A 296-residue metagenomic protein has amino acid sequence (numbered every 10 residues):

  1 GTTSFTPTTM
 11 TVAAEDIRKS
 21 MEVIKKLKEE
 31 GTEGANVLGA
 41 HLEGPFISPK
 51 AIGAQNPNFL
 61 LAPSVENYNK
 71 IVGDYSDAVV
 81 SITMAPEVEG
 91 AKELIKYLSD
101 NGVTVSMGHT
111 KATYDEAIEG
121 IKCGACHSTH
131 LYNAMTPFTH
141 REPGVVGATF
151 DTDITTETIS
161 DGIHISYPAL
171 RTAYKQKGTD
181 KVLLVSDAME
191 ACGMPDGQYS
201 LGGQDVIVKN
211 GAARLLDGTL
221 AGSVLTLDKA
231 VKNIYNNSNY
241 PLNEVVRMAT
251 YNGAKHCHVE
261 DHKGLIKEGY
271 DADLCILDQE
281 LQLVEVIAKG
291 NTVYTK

Functional and structural regions predicted by a protein language model:
G1-S4, S48-S76, I118-L131, E142-T155 (+1 more regions): Active-site gating loops and adjacent loop-to-helix segments of metal-dependent hydrolytic enzymes
G1-V23, A35-S48, Y75-E87, V103-V105 (+3 more regions): Divalent metal-dependent hydrolysis catalytic cores, especially in the metallo-beta-lactamase
T11-A14, R18, L61-V65, A85-V88 (+8 more regions): Electropositive phosphate-/nucleotide-binding environments in soluble metabolic enzymes
R18-K25, Y68, I95, L170 (+1 more regions): Generic structural signal for well-ordered alpha-helices, preferentially at hydrophobic/aromatic core positions
E66-N69, G73-M194: Active-site core of metal-dependent hydrolases
V145-T158, Y174-S186, A191-Y270, L274-L277: His/Asp/Glu-enriched, well-ordered alpha-helical/loop segment that forms or immediately abuts the divalent-metal
